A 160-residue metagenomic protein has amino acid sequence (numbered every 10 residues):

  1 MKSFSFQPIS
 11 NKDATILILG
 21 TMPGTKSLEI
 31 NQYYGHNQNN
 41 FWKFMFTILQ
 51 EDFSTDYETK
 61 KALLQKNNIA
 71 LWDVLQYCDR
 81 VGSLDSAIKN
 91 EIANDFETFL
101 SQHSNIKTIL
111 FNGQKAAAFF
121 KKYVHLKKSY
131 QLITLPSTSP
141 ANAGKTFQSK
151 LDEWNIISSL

Functional and structural regions predicted by a protein language model:
M1-T15, H36-N37, L84-E97, K121-L160: C-terminal capping/extension of enzyme domains
T15-T21: Short, hydrophobic/glycine-enriched beta-strand segments
M22-K26, N40, Q76-D79, K115-A118 (+1 more regions): Short, solvent-exposed loop/turn segments at secondary-structure junctions
K26-A87: Short, surface-exposed acidic-centric catalytic microdomains
K43, T47, A62, K66 (+3 more regions): Replace "anionic and nucleotidyl ligands
K66-K115: Internal catalytic-core helix/loop-beta-alpha segment that presents or stabilizes conserved functional determinants
